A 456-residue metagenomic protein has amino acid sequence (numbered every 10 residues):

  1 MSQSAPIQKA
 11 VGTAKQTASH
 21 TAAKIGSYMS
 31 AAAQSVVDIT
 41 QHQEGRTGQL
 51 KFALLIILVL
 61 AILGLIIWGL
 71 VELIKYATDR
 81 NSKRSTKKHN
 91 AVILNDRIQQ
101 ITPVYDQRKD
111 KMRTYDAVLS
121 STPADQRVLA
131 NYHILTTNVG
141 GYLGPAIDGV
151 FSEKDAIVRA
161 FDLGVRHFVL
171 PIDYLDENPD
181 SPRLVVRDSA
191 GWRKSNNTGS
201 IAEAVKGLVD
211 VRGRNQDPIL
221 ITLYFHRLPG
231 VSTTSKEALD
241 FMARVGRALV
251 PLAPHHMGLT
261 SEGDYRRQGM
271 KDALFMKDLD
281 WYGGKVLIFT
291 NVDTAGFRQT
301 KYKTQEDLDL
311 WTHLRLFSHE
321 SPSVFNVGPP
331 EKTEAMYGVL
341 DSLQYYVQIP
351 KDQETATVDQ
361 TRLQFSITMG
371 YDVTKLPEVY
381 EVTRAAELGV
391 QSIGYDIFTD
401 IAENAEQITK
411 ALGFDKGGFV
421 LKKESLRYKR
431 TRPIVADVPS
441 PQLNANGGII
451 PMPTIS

Functional and structural regions predicted by a protein language model:
M1-Q3: Extended, low-complexity, charged intrinsically disordered regions
P6-A14, A18-H167, Y174-S456: Long, acidic (Asp/Glu-rich), low-complexity accessory segments flanking structured domains
